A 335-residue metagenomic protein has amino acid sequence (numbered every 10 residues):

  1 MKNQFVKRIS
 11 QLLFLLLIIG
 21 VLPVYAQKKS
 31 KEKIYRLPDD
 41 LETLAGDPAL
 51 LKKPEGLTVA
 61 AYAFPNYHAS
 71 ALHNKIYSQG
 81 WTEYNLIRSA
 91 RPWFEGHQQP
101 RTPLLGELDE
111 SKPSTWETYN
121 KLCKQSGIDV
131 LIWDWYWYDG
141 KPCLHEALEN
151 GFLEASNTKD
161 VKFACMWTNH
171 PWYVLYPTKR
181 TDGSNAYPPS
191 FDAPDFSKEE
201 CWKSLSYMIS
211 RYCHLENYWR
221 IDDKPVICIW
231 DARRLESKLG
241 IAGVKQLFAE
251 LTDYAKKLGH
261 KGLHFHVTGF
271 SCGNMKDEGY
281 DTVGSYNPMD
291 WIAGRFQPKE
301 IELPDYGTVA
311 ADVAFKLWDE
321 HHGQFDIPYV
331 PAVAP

Functional and structural regions predicted by a protein language model:
M1-K29: Bacterial Sec-dependent N-terminal signal peptides
K28-P335: Glycan-processing catalytic domains of CAZymes
